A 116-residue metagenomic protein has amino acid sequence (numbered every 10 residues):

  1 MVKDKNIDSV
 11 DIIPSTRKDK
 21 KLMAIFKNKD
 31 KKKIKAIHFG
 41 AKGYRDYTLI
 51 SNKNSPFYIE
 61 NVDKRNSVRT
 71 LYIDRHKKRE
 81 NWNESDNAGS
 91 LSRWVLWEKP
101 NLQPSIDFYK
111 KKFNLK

Functional and structural regions predicted by a protein language model:
M1-K116: Arg/Lys-rich, low-complexity, intrinsically disordered basic segments
